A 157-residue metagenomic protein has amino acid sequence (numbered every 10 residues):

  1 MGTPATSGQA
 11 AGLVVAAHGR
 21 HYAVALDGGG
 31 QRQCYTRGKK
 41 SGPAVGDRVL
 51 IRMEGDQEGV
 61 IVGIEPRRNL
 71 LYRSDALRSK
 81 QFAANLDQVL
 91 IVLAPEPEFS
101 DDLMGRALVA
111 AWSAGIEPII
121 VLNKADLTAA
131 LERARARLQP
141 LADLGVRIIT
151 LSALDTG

Functional and structural regions predicted by a protein language model:
M1-D101: N-terminal accessory targeting/assembly segments
H21, R52, V92-P95, A110 (+4 more regions): Conserved, well-folded catalytic cores of nucleic-acid-processing and energy-transducing macromolecular machines
G46, A111, N123: Residue-level signal for inorganic ion chemistry
Q81-N85, A111, L138-Q139: Short amphipathic alpha-helical segments, especially helix-boundary/capping motifs
I91, I120-L122: Structural beta-sheet core signal
L103-E117: Histidine-anchored nucleotide/phosphate-binding helix
E117, D126-G157: Canonical P-loop GTPase G-domain recognition
